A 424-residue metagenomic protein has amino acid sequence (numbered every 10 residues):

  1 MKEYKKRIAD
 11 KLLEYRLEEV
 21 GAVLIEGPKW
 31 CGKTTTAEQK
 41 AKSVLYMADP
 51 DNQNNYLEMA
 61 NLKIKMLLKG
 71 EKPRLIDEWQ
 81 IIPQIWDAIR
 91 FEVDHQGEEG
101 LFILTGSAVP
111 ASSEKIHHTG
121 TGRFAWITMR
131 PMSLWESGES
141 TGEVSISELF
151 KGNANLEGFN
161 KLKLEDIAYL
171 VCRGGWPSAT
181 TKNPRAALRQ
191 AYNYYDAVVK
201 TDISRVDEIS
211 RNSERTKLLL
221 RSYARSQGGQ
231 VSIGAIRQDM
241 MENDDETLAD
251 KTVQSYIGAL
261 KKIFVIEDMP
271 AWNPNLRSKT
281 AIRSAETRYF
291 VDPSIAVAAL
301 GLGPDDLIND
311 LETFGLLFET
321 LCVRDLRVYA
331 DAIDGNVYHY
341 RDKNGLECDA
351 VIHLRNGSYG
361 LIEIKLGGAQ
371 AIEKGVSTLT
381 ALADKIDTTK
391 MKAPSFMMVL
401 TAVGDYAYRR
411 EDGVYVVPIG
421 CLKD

Functional and structural regions predicted by a protein language model:
M1-E14: N-terminal pre-Walker A segment at the start of P-loop NTPase domains
I25: Hydrophobic anchor at the beta1->P-loop junction of P-loop NTPases
K33-T34: Conserved lysine of the Walker
L45-P73: Short glycine-rich substrate-engagement loop in P-loop NTPases that contacts/grips substrate
W86-P110, H118: Conserved catalytic/switch belt of AAA+ P-loop NTPases
E114-G229: Interdomain motor-coupling "hinge/lid" segment immediately C-terminal to the ATP-binding subdomain of NTP-driven enzymes
T180-S358: Accessory nucleic acid-recognition modules appended to NTPase machines
A402-D424: Domain-level recognition of nuclease-like catalytic cores that cleave nucleotide substrates
